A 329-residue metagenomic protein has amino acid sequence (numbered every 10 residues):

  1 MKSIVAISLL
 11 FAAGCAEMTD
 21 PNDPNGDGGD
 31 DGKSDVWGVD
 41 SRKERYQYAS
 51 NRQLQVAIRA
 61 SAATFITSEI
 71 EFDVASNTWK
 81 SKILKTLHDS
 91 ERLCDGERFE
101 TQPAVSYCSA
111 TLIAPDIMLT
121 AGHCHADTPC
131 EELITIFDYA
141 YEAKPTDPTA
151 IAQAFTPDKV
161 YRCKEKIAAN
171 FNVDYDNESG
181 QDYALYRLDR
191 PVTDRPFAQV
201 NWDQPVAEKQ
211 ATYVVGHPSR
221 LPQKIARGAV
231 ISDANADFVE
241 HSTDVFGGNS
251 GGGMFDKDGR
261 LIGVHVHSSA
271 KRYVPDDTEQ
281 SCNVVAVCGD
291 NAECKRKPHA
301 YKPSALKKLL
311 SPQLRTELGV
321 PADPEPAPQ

Functional and structural regions predicted by a protein language model:
M1-I7: Sec-dependent signal peptide recognition, specifically the positively charged N-region followed immediately by
A12-G14: C-terminal motif of bacterial Sec signal peptides marking the signal peptidase cleavage site
A16-M18: Bacterial signal peptide processing site
P21-D31, D323-Q329: Ser/Thr/Gly/Pro-rich low-complexity, disordered linker/stalk segments of secreted and cell-surface proteins
D31-Y48, V56-F99, P103-V105, I113-P115 (+2 more regions): Serine endopeptidase catalytic core focused on the charge-relay Asp
T111-L112, D244-V266: Catalytic nucleophile loop of clan PA
D158-K159, S269-Q329: C-terminal cap/linker of serine protease catalytic domains
